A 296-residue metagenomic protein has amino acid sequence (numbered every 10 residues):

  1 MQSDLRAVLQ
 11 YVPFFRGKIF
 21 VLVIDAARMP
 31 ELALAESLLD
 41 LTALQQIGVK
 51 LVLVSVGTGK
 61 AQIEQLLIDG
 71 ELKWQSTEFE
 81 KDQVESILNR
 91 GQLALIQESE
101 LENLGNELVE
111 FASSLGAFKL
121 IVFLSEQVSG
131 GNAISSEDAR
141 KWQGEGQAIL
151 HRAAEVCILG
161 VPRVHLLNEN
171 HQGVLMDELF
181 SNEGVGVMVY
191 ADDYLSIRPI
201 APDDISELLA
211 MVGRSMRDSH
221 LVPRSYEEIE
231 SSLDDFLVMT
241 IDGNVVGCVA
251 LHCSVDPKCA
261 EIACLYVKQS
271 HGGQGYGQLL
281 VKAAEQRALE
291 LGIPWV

Functional and structural regions predicted by a protein language model:
M1-P223, E227-E228, G273: C-terminal catalytic "cap/lid" subdomain
S99, S125-Q127, L251-S254, L265: Histidine- and/or cysteine-centered catalytic micro-motif in compact active-site loops
V222-R224, A250, K258-C259, C264 (+2 more regions): Conserved acyl-donor/pantetheine-binding loop and adjacent beta-alpha core of acyl/acetyltransferases and related
L233-D235: Short loop/turn microsegments at loop-to-beta-strand junctions
V238, N244-C253, C259-Y266: Conserved beta-strand in the GNAT
V267, G273-A288: Conserved acetyl-CoA-binding loop-helix of GNAT-fold acetyltransferases
A288-V296: Conserved GNAT acetyl-CoA-binding A-motif
